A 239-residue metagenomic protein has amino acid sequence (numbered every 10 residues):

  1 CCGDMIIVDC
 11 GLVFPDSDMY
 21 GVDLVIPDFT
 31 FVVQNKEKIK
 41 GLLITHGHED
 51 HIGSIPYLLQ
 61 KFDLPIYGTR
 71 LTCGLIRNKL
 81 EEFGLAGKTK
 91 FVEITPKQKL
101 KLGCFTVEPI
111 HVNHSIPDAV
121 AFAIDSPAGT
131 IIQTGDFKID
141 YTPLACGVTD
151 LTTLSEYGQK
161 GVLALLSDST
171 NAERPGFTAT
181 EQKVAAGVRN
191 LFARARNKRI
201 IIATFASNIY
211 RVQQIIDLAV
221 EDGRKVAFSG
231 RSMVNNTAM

Functional and structural regions predicted by a protein language model:
C1-L43, H48-M239: His/Asp/Glu-rich metal-coordinating catalytic cores of metallo-dependent phosphodiesterases/hydrolases acting on
